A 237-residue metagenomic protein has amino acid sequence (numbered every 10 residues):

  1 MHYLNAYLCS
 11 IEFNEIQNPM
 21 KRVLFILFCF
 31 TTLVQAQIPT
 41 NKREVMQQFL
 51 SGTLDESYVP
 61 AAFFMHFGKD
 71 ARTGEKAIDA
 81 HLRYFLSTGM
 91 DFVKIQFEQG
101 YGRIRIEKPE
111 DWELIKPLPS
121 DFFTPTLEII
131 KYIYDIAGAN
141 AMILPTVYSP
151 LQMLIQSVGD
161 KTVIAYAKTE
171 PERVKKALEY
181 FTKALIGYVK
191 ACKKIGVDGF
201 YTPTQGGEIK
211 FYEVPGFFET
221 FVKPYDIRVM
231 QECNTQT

Functional and structural regions predicted by a protein language model:
H2, Q17-V23: Positively charged n-region of N-terminal signal peptides that target proteins for export
Y3-L4, L8: Short hydrophobic targeting helices and cationic amphipathic motifs that mediate membrane/organellar targeting
V23-T31: Sec-dependent N-terminal signal peptides
Q37-A80, D91-I95, L118-T237: Active-site loop segments of alpha/beta catalytic cores
G74-K76, R103-P109: Glycine-rich loop at the start of a catalytic domain that most often binds anionic cofactors/ligands
F85-L86, K193: Non-catalytic positions within long, well-ordered alpha-helices that form the structural scaffold/packing of enzyme
L86-I104: Short N-terminal amphipathic alpha-helices
E110-I115, A167: Active-site gating loops and adjacent loop-to-helix segments of metal-dependent hydrolytic enzymes
